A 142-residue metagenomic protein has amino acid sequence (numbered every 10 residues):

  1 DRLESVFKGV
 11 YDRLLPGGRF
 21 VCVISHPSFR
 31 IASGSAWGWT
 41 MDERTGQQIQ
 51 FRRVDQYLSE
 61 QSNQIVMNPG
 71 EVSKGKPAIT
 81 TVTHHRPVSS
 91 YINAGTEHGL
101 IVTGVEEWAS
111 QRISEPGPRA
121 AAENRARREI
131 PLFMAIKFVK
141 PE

Functional and structural regions predicted by a protein language model:
D1: Acidic/aromatic-lined carbohydrate-recognition and catalytic surfaces of CAZymes acting on diverse glycans
E4-R19: A short glycine-rich, Lys/Arg-flanked "PGG" loop and its adjoining helix->strand segment in the class I
S5, R86-P87: Short, conserved clusters of charged catalytic residues that mark active-site and nucleotide-handling motifs
S5-V6, S35-G38, R119-A120: Short, glycine/charged-enriched secondary-structure capping and boundary segments
R19-I65: Conserved class I S-adenosyl-L-methionine
S73-K74, T83: A conserved mid-domain beta-alpha-beta active-site/ligand-binding segment of alpha/beta enzyme cores
P77-I79: Short, contiguous strand/loop micro-motifs
P87-E142: C-terminal lobe and adjacent flexible extensions of AdoMet/dcAdoMet transferase-like proteins
